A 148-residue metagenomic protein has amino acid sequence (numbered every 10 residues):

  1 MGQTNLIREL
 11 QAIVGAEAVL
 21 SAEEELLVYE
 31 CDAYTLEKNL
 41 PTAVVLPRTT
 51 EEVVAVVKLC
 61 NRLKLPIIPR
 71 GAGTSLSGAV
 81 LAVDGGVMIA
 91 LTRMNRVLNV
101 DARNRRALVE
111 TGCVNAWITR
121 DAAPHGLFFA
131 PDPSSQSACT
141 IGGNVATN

Functional and structural regions predicted by a protein language model:
M1-A33, R62-L65: N-terminal accessory segments
Q3-I7, N115, A138: Alpha-helix initiation and N-capping motif
L10, L36-I67, G85, L91-P133 (+2 more regions): N-terminal glycine-rich flavin-associated loop
L26-L27, S77-G78, S135-G142: A glycine-rich phosphate-binding loop feature that marks nucleotide/adenosyl-phosphate handling sites
A33-L36, G78-V83: Short glycine-biased active-site loop of nucleotidyltransferases that positions the nucleotide triphosphate and helps
S77-V80, V87-L91: Short, acidic (Asp/Glu-rich) active-site segment that either coordinates a divalent metal cofactor
N148: Active-site-proximal helix/loop microenvironment of the serine DD-peptidase/beta-lactamase transpeptidase fold
